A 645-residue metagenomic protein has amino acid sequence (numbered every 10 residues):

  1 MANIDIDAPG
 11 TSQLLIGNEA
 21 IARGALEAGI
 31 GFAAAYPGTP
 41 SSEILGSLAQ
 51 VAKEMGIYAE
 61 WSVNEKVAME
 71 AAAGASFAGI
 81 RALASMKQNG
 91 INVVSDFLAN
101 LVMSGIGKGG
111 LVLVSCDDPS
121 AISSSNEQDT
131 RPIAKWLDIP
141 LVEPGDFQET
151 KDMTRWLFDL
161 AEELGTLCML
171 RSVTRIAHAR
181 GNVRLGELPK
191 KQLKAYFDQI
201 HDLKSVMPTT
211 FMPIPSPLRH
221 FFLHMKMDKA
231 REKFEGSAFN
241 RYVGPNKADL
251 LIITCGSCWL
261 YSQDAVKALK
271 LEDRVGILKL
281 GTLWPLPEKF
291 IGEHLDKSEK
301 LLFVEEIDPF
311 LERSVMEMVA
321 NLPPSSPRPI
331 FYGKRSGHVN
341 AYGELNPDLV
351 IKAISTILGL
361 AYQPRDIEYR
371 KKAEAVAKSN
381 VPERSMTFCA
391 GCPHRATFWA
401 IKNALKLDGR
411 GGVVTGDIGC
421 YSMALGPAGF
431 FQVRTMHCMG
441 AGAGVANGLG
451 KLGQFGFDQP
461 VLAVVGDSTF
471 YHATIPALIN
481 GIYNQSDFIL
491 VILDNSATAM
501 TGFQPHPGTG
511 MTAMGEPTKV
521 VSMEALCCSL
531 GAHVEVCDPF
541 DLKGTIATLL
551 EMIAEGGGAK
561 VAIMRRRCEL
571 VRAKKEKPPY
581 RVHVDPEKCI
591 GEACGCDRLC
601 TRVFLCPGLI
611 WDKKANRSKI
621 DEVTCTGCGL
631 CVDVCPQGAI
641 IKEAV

Functional and structural regions predicted by a protein language model:
M1-F147, R175, P245-N246, N321-Q459: Thiamine diphosphate
A2-N18, A22, P144, Q148-F388 (+4 more regions): Flexible, low-complexity linker and terminal segments
I44-S47, A71-A73, V94-L98, A121-Q128 (+15 more regions): Short acidic, glycine/serine/threonine-rich loops at helix termini
S47-E54, D264-I277, A525-G531: Short helix-loop-beta junction
M55-S62, S104-C116, D198-I200, Y483-S496 (+1 more regions): A glycine-rich helix N-cap at a beta->alpha junction
D118-V173, D202-V206, I214, A375-V376 (+2 more regions): Conserved thiamine diphosphate
S123, L425-I563, E569-K575: Thiamine diphosphate
